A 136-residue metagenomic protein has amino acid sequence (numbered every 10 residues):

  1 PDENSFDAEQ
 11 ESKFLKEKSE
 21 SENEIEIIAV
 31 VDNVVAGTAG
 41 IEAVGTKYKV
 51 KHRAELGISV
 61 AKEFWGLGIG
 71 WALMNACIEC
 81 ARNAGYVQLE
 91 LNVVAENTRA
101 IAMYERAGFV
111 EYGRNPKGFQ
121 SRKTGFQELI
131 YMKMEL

Functional and structural regions predicted by a protein language model:
E3-E63, M74, C80, E135-L136: Acetyl-CoA-dependent GNAT
S21, H52, G85, F126-E128: Residue-level preference for beta-strand/loop junctions
A54-L56, L89, I130: Conserved beta-strand core positions
V60, V94-A95: Short amphipathic helical patch at the helix-1/turn junction of helix-turn-helix
L67, W71, N83, E96-G113: Conserved active-site alpha-helix within GNAT-family acetyltransferase domains
M74, A81-N92: Conserved GNAT acetyl-CoA-binding A-motif
E90-V93, E105-G125: Conserved catalytic-core motifs of GNAT/GCN5-like acyltransferases
F126-L136: Terminal substrate-recognition subdomain of acyl/acetyltransferases
